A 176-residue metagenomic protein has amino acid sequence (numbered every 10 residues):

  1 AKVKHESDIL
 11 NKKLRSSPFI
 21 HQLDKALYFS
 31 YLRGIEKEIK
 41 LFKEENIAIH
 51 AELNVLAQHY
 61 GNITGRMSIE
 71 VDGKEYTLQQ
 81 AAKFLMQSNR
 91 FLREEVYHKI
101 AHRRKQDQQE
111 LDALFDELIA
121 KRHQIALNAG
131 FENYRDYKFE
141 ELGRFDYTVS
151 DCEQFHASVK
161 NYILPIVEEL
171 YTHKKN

Functional and structural regions predicted by a protein language model:
A1-S150, F155-N176: A well-structured
